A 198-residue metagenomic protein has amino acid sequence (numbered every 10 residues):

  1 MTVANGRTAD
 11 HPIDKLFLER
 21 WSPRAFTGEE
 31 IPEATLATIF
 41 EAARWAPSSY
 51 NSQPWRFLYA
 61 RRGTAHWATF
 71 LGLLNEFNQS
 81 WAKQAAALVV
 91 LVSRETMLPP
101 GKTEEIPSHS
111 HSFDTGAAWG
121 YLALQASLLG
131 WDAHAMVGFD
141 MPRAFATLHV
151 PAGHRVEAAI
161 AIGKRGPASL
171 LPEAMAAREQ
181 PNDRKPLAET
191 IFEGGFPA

Functional and structural regions predicted by a protein language model:
M1-A198: Acidic, surface-exposed loops and disordered segments
